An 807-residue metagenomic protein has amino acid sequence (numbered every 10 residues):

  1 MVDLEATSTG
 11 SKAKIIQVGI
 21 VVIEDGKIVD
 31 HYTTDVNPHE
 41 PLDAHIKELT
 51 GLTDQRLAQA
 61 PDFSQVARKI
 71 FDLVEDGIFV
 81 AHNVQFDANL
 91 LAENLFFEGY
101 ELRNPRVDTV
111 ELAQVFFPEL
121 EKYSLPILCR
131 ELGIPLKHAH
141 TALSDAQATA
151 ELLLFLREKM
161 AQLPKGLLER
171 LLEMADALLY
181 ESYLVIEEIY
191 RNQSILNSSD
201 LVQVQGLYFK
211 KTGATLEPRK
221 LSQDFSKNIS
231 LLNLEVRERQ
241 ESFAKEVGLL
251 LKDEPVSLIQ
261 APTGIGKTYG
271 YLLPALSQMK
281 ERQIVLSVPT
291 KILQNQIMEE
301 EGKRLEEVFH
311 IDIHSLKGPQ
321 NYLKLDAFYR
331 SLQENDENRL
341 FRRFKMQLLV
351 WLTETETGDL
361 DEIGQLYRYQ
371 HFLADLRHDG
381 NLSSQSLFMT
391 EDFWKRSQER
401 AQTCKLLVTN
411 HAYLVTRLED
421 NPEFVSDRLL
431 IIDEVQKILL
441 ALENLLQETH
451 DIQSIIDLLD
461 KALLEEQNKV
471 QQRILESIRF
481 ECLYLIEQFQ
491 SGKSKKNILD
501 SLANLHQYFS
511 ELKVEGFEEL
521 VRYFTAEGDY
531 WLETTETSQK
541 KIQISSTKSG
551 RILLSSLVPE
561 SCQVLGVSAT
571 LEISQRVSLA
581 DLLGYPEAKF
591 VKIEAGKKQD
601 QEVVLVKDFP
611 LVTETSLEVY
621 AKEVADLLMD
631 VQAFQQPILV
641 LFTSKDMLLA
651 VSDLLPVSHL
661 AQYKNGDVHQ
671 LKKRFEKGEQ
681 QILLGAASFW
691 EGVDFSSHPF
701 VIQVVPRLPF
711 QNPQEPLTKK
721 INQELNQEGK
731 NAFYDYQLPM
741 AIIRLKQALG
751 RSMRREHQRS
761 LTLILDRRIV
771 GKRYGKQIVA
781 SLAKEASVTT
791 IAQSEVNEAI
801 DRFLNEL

Functional and structural regions predicted by a protein language model:
V2-N104, P118-L136, H140: Conserved non-catalytic scaffold segment of RNase H-like nuclease domains
E75-Q85, N89-N94, S124-I186, T762-I764: Acidic, Mg2+-coordinating catalytic module of metal-dependent nucleases/exonucleases that use a two-metal-ion mechanism
S226, R282, K291-C404: A substrate-engagement module of RecA-like helicase motors
K252-L273: Walker A/P-loop
G380-L406, H411-F509, L571-L583, Q714: Signature of the SF2 helicase/ATPase Hel1-core->accessory helical subdomain module
G380-Q402, N421, Q507-T615, V619 (+2 more regions): A contiguous, basic/glycine-rich beta-loop/short-helix subdomain that forms a polymer-engagement track
Q398-C404, H659-L683: Conserved motor-coupling elements within RecA-like helicase/translocase cores
D608-S616, L671-D766: Conserved RecA-like P-loop NTPase helicase motor core
